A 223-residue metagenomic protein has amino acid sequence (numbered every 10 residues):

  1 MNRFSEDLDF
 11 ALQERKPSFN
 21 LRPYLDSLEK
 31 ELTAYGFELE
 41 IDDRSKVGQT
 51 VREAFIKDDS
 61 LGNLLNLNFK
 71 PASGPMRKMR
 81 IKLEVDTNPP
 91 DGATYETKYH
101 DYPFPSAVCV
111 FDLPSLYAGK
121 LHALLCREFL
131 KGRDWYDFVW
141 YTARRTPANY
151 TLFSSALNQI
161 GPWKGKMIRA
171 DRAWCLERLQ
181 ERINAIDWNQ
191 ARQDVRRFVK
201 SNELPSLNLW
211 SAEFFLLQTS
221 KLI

Functional and structural regions predicted by a protein language model:
M1, Q13-I223: Structured mid-to-C-terminal alpha-helical surface segments
M1-L8: Polyanion/phosphate-binding surface patch
